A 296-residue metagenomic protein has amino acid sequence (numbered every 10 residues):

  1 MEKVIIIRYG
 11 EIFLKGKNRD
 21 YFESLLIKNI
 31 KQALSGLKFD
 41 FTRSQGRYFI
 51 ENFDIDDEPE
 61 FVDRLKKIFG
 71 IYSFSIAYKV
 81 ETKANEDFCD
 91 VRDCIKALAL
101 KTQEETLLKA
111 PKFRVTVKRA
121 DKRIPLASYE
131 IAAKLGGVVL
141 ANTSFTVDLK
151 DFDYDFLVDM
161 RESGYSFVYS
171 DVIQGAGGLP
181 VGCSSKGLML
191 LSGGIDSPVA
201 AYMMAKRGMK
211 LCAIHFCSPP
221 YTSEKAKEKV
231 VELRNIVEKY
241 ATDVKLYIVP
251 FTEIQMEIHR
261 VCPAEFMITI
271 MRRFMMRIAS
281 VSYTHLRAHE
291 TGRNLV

Functional and structural regions predicted by a protein language model:
M1-L188, P198-K245, T252: RNA-binding accessory domains that recognize and position tRNA/RNA substrates
S184, I258-R260: Gly-rich Lys/Arg/Thr-decorated short loops/hinges at beta-loop-alpha junctions or inter-strand turns that position
G194: Conserved G/P- and acidic residue-centered "switch" motifs that form tight phosphate/ATP-binding loops in soluble
Y221-E224, Q255-I258, R293: Short acidic/glycine-rich loop or secondary-structure boundary segments that cap or lie
A264-I268: Cys/His-rich Zn2+-binding cysteine-cluster or related metal-binding knuckle/ribbon modules and their
H285, E290-V296: Single conserved hydrophobic/aromatic residue that forms the stacking wall/gate of nucleotide- or nucleobase-binding
